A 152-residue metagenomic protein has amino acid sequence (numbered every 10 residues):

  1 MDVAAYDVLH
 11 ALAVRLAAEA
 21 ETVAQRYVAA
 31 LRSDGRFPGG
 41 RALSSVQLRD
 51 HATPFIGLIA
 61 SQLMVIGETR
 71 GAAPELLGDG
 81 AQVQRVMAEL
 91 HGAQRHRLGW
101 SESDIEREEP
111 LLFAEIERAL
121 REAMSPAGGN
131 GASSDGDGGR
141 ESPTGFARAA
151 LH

Functional and structural regions predicted by a protein language model:
D2-A20, Q25, A29, A72-H152: Long, amphipathic alpha-helical coupling/dimerization segments that relay conformational signals between
T22, A29-V65: N-terminal interaction modules that seed assembly of large macromolecular complexes
V65-G71: Short, solvent-exposed, charged loop/turn and helix-capping segments that join or cap alpha-helices on peripheral
